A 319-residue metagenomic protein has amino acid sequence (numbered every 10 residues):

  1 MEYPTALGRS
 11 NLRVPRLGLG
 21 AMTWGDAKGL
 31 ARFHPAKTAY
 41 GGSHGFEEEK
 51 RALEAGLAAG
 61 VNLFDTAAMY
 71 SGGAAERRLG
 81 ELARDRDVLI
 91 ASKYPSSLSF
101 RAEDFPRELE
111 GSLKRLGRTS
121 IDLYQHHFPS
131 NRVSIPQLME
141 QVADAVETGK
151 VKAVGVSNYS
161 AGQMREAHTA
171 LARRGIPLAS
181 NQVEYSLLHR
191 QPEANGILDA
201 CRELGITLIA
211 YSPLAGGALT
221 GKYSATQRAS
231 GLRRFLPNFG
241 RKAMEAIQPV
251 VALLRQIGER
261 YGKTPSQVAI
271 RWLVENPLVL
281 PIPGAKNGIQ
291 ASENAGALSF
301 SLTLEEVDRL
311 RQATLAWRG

Functional and structural regions predicted by a protein language model:
M1-V88: N-terminal binding-site loop/beta-alpha segment at the start of enzyme catalytic domains that lines or forms
P4, P129-G319: Beta/alpha (TIM)-barrel catalytic core signal, keyed to glycine-rich beta->alpha loops juxtaposed to Asp/Glu that bind
R16, L63, S120-L123, A153 (+2 more regions): Residues at the N-termini of beta-strands
S43-G56, R101-L116, M164-R165: Short, acidic/polar
D65-T66, L79, I90-S92, V156 (+2 more regions): Hydrophobic residues in well-ordered beta-strands that form the structural core
G80-D87, E110-G117, D144-V146, H168-R173: Acidic (Asp/Glu)-rich catalytic clusters
R86-S99, L123-H127, Q182-Y185: A short, structured active-site edge motif that brings together acidic residues
L116-R132: Active-site groove signature of glycoside hydrolases
